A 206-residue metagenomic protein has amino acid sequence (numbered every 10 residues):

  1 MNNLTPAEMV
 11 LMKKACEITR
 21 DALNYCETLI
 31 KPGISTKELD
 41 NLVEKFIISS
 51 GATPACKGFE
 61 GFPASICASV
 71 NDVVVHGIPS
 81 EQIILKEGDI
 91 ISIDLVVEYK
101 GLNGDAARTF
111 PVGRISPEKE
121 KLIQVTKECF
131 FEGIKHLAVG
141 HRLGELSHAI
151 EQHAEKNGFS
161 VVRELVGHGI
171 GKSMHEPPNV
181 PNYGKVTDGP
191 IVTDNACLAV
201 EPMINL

Functional and structural regions predicted by a protein language model:
M1-L206: Active-site neighborhoods and metal-handling regions in enzymes and metal-associated proteins
